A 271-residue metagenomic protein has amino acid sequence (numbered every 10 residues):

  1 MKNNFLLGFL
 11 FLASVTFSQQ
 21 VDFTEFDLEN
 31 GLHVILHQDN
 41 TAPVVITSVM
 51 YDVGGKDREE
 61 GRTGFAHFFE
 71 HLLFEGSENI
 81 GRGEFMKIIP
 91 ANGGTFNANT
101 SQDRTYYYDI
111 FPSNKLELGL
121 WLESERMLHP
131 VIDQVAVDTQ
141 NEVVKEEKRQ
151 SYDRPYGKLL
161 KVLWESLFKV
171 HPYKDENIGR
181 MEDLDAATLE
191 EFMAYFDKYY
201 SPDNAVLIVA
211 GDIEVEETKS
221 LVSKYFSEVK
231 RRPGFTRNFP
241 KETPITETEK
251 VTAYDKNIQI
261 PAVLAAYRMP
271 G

Functional and structural regions predicted by a protein language model:
N4-V15: Sec-dependent N-terminal signal peptides
F17-G55, G81-K115, S151-N204, V215 (+1 more regions): Non-catalytic beta-strand/loop surface segments
G54-R62: Short pre-active-site segment immediately N-terminal to the catalytic Zn-binding motif
T63-S77: Active-site SXXK
G76, I110-Q140: M16/insulysin-pitrilysin zinc metalloprotease superfamily fold
W121-E125, K219-F226: Short amphipathic alpha-helices in soluble, non-transmembrane regions that often serve as interface/regulatory elements
